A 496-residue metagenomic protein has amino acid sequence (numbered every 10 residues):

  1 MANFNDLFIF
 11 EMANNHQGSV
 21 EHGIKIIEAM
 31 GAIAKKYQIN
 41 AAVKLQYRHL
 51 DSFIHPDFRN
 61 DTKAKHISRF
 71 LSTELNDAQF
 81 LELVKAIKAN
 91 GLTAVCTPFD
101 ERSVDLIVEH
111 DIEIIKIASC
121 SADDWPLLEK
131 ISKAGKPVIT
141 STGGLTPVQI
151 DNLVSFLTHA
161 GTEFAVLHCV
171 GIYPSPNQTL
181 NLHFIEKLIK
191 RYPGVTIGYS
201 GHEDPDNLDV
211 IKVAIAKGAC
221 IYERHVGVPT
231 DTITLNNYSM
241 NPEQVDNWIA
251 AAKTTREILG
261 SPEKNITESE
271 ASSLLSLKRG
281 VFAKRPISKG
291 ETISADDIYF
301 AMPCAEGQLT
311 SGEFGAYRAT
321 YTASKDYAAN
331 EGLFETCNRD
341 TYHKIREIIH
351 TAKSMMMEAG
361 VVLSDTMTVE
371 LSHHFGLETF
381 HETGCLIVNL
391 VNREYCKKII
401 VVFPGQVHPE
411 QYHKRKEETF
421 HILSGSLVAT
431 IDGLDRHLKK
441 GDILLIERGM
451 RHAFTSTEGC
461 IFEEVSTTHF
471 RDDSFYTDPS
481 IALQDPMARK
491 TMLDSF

Functional and structural regions predicted by a protein language model:
M1-E347: Catalytic cores and adjacent flexible loops of soluble metabolic enzymes that perform enolate/carbanion chemistry on
D6, K65-I67, H374, T379 (+1 more regions): Structural/interface elements that position substrates and couple domains in central-metabolism enzymes
T341-C396, I481-F496: A short, N-terminal "cap"/entry segment at the start of jelly-roll beta-barrel domains of the cupin/DSBH fold
H381-G384, C396-K414: Conserved short histidine dyad/triad with adjacent acidic residue
F403-P404, K414-D432: Glycine- and acidic-residue-biased ligand/ion/polar-headgroup-sensing regions
G433-R451: Short acidic-glycine-tyrosine-enriched beta hairpin
T457-F496: Double-stranded beta-helix
